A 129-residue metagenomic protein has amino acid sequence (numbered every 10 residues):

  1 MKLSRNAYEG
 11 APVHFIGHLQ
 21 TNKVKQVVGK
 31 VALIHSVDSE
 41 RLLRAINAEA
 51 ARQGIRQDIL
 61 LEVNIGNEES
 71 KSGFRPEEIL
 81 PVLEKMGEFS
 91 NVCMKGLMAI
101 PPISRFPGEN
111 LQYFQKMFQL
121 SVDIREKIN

Functional and structural regions predicted by a protein language model:
M1-I128: Conserved alpha/beta-domain cores
